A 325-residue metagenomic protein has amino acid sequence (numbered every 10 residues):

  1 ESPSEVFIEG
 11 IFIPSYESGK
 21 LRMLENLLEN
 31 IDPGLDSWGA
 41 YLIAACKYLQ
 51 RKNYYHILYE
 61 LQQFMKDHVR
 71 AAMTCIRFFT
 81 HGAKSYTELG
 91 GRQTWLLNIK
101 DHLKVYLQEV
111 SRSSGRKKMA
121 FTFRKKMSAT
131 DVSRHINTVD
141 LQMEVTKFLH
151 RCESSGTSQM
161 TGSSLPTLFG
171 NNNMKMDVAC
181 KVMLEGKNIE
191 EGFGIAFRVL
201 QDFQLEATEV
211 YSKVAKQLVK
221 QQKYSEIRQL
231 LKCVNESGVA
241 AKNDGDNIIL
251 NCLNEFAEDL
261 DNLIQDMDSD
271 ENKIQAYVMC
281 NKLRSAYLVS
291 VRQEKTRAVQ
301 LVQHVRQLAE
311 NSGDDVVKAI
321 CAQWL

Functional and structural regions predicted by a protein language model:
E1-L325: Extended alpha-helical assembly domains of large eukaryotic scaffold proteins
